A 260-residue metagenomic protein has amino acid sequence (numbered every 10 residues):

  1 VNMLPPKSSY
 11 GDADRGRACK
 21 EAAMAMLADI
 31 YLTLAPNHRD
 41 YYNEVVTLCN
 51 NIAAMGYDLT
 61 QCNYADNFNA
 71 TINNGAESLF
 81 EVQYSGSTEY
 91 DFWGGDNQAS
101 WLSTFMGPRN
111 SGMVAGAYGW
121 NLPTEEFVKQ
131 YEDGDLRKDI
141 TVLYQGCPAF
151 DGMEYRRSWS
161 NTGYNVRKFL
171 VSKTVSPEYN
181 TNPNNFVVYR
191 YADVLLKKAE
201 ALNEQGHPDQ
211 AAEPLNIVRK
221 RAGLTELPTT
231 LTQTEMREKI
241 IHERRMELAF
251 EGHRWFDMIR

Functional and structural regions predicted by a protein language model:
V1-G94, D133-R260: Acidic/polar-rich alpha-helix caps and helix-coil junctions
C19, P123-E125: Residue-level signal for threonine
E77-S78, D96-S100, F105: Substrate/cofactor-recognition hotspot
F105-G119: Acidic/Ser/Thr-rich, low-complexity mid-to-C-terminal regulatory regions of eukaryotic proteins
